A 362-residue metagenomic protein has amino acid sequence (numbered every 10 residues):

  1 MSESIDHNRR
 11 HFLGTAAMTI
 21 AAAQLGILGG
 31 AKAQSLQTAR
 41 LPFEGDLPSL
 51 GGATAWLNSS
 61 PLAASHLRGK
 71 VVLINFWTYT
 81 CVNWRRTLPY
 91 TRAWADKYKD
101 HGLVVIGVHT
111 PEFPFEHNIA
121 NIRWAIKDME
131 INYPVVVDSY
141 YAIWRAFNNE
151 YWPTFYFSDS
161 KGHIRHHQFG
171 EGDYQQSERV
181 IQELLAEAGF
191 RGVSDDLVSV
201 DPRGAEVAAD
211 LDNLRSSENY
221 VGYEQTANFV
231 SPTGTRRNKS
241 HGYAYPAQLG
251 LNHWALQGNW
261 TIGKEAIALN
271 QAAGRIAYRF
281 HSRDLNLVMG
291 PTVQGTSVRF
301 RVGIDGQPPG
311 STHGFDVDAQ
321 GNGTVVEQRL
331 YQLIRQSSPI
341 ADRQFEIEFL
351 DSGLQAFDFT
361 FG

Functional and structural regions predicted by a protein language model:
M1-H11, M18-A21: N-terminal secretory signal peptides
G14, R40, G45-G51, E178-G362: Non-globular targeting/processing and membrane-anchoring segments
Q34-S65: N-terminal "domain-start" segment that seeds a small globular fold
A63-V82, V105: Short active-site neighborhood of thiol/selenol oxidoreductases, capturing the structured segment around
G69-V72, H101-V104, I131-Y133, S160: Loop/turn elements at helix/coil->beta-strand transitions in domains of secreted/extracellular proteins
R85-D128, S139-I143, V298-F300: Structural microenvironment flanking redox-active thiols in thiol-disulfide oxidoreductases
A120-S158, L287: Short, internal strand/loop/helix patches that form the active-site neighborhood or redox-interaction surface
I164-L185: Non-catalytic, surface beta->alpha helical segment in thiol-disulfide oxidoreductase systems
